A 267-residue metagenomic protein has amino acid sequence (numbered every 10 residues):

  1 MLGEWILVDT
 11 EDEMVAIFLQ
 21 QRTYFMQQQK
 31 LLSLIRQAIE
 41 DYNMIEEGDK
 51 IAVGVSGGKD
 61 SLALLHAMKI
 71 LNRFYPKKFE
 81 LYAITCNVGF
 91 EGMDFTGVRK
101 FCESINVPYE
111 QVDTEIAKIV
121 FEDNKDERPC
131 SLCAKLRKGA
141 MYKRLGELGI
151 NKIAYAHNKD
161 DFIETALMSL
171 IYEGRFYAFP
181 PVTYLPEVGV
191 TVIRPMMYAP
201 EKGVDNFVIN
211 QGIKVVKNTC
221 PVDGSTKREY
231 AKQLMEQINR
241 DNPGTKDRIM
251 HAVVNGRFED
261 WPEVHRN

Functional and structural regions predicted by a protein language model:
D9-D12: Intrinsic-disorder-associated, low-complexity terminal segments enriched in Asp/Asn/His/Tyr and depleted of Lys/Arg
R22-A166, Y172-R175, K202-N210: ATP-dependent adenylation/nucleotidyltransferase module used to activate substrates
D160-R240: Catalytic subdomain that performs nucleotidyl-dependent activation
G244-N267: A short, charged, Gly/Pro-tolerant segment at domain boundaries
